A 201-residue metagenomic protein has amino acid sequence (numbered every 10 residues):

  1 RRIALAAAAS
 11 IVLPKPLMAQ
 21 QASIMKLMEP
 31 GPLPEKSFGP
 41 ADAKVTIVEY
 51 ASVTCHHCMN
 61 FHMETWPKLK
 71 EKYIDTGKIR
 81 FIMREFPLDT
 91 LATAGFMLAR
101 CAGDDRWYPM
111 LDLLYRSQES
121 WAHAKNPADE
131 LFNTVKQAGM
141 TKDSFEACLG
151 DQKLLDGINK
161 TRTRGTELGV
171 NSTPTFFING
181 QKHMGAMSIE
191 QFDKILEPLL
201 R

Functional and structural regions predicted by a protein language model:
R2-Q20: N-terminal export signals
Q20, S52, N133-R201: C-terminal cap of thioredoxin/glutaredoxin-like
Q20-L27: Cleaved targeting-peptide boundary
M28-V45: A short beta-strand-turn-helix
A41, I74-T76, L168-N171: Extracellular/periplasmic catalytic domains that process cell-envelope and extracellular macromolecules
T46-E49, R80-M83, T175-F177: Soluble periplasmic/extracytoplasmic beta-strand elements of cell-envelope proteins
I47, C55, F145: Residue-level signature of catalytic and energy-coupling elements of molecular machines, predominantly ATP/GTP-dependent
A51-T54, M59-K136: Structural alpha/beta surface segment adjacent to cysteine/selenocysteine redox centers across thiol/disulfide enzymes
